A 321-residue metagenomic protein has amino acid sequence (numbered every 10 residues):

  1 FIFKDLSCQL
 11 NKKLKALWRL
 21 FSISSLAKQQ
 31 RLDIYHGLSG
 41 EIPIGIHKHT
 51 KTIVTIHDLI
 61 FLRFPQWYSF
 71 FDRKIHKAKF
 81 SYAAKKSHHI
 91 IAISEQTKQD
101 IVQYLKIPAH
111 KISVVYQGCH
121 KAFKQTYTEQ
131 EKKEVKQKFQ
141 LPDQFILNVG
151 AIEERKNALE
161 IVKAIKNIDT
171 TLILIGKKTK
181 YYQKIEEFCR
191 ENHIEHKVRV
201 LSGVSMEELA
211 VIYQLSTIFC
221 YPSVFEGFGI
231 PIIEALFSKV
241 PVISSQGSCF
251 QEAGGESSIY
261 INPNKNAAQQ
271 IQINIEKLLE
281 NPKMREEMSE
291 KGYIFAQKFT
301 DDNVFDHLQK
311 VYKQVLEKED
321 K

Functional and structural regions predicted by a protein language model:
F1-K321: Carbohydrate transferase catalytic cores enriched for Leloir-type hexosyltransferases
